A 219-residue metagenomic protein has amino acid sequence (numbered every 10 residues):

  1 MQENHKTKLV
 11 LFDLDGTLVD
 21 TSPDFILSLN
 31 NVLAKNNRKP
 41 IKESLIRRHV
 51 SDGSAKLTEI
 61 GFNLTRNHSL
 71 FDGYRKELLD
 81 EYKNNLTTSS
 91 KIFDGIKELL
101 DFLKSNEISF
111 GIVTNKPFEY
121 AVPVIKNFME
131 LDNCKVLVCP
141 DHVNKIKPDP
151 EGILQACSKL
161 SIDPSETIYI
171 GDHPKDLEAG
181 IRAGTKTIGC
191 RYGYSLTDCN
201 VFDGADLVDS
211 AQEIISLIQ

Functional and structural regions predicted by a protein language model:
M1-V10, D101-K104, P117-F118, V122-Q219: Asp-based, Mg2+/Mn2+-dependent phosphohydrolase catalytic module
E3-E98, N106, P117: N-terminal helical cap/lid subdomain that shapes the substrate entry/recognition surface in HAD-like hydrolases
D20, I112-T114, G189: Hydrophobic residues in well-ordered beta-strands that form the structural core
L27, L64, G73-K76, N84 (+7 more regions): Intrinsically disordered, low-complexity regions enriched in small/polar residues
H49, V113-N115, I170: Structural motif
I92, V113, K145: Residue-level marker of regulatory loop/turn positions in helix-turn-helix DNA-binding domains and in histidine
